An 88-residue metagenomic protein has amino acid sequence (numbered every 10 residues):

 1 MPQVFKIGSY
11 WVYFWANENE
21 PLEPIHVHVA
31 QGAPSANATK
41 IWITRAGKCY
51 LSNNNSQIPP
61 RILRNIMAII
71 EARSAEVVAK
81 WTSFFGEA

Functional and structural regions predicted by a protein language model:
M1-W15: Negatively charged, low-complexity tracts enriched in Asp/Glu with abundant Ser/Thr
W11-F14, V27, L51, G86: Compositionally biased, intrinsically disordered low-complexity regions enriched in proline and serine
N19-P60: A short, structured beta-strand/loop element
N53-A88: Well-ordered alpha/beta subsegment
